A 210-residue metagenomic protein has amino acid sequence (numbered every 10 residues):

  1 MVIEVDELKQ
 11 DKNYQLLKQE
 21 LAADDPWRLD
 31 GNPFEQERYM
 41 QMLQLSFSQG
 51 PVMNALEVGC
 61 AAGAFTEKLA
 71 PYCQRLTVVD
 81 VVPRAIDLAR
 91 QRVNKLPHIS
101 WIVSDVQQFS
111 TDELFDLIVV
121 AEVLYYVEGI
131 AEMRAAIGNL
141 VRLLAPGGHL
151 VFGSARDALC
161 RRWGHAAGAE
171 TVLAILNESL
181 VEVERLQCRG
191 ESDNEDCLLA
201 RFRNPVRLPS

Functional and structural regions predicted by a protein language model:
M1-G50, N54-S110, V127-N139, H149-S210: Class I (Rossmann-like) S-adenosyl-L-methionine-dependent methyltransferase catalytic domain, capturing the SAM-binding
S110-I118: A short acidic, Gly/Pro-enriched loop at the edge of an enzyme's catalytic core that lines a small-molecule cofactor
L117-A131: A short SAM/SAH-binding and catalytic strip from SAM-dependent methyltransferases
